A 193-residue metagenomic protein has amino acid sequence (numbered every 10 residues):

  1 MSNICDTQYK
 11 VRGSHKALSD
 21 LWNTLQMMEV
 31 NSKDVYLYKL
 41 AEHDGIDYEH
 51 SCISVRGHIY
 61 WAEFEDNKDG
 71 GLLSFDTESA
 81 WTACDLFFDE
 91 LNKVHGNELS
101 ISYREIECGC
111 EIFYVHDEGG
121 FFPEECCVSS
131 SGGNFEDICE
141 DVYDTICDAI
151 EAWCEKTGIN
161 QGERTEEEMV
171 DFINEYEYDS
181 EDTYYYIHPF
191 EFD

Functional and structural regions predicted by a protein language model:
M1-D193: Intrinsic low-complexity, intrinsically disordered or marginally ordered coil/linker segments
